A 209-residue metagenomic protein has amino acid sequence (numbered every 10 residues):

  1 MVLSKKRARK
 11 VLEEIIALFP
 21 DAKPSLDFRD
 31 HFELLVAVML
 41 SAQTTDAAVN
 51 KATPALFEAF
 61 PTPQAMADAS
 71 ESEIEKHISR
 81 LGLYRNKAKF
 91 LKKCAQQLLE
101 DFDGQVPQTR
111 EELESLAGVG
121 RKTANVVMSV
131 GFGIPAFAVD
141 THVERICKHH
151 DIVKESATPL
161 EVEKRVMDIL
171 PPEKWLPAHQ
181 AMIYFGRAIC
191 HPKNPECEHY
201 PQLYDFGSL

Functional and structural regions predicted by a protein language model:
V2-L209: Catalytic cores of DNA base-excision repair glycosylases
